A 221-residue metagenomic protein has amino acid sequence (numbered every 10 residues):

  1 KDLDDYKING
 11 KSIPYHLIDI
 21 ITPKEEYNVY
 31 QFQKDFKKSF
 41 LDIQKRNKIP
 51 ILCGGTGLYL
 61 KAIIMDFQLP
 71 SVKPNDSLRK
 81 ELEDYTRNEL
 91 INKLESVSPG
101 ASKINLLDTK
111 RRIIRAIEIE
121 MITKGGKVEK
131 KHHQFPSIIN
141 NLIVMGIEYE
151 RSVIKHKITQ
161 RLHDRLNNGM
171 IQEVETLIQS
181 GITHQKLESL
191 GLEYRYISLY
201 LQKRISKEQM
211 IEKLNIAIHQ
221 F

Functional and structural regions predicted by a protein language model:
K1-F221: Phosphate/pyrophosphate-binding catalytic cores of soluble transferases and nucleic-acid-acting enzymes
